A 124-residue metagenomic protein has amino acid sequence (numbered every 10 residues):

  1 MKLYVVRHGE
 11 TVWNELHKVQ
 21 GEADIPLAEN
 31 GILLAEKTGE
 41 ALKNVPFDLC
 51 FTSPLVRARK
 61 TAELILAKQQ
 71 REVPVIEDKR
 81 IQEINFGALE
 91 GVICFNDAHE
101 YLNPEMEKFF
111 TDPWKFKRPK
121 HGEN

Functional and structural regions predicted by a protein language model:
M1-Y4: Extreme N-terminal starter segment of soluble prokaryotic enzymes
R7: Active-site beta-alpha turn of Rossmann-fold NAD(P)-dependent dehydrogenases/reductases
E10-K60, R118-N124: Loop-to-helix element that buttresses phosphate recognition and phosphoryl-transfer chemistry
V19, I25-L27, I84-L89, F109 (+1 more regions): Short clusters of hydrophobic/aromatic residues that line enzyme substrate/ligand-binding pockets
G39-E107: Phosphate-coordination/substrate-recognition cap region in phosphate-metabolizing enzymes
E105-N124: Short glycine/proline- and acidic residue-enriched helix-loop micro-motifs that form flexible lids or anion-recognition
